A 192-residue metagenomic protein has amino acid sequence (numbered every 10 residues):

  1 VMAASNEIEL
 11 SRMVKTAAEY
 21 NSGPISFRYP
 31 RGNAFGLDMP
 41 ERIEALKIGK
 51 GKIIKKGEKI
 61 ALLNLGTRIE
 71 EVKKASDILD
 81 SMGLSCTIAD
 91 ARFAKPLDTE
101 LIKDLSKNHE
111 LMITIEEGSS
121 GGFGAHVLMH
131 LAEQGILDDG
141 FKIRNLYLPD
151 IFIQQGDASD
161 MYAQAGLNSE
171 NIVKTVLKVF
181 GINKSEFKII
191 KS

Functional and structural regions predicted by a protein language model:
V1-S5, M39-P40: Active-site core segments that coordinate phosphate-bearing ligands/cofactors across diverse enzyme families
A3-Y20: Conserved glycine-bearing catalytic or ligand-binding loops at nucleotide- and phosphate-handling centers of large
E19-S192: Thiamine diphosphate
